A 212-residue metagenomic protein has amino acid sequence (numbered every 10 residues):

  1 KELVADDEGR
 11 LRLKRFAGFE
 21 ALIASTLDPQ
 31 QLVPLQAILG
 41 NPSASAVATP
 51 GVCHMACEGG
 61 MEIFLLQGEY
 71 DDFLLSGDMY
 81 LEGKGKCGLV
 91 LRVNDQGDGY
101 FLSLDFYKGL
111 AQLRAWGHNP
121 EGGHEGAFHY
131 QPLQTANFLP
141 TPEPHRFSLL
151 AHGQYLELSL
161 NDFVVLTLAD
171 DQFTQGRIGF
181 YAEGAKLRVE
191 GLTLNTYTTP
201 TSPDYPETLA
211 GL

Functional and structural regions predicted by a protein language model:
K1-L212: Extracellular glycan-recognition regions
